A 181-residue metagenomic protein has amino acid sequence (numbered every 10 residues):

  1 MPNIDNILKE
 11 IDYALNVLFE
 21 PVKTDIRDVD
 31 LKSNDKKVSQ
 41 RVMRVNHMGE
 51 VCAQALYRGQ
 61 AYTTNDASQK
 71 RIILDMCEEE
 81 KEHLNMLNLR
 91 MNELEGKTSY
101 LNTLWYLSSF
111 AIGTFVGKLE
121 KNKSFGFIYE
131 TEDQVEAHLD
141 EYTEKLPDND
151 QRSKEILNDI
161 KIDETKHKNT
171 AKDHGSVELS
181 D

Functional and structural regions predicted by a protein language model:
M1-D181: Non-heme di-metal
